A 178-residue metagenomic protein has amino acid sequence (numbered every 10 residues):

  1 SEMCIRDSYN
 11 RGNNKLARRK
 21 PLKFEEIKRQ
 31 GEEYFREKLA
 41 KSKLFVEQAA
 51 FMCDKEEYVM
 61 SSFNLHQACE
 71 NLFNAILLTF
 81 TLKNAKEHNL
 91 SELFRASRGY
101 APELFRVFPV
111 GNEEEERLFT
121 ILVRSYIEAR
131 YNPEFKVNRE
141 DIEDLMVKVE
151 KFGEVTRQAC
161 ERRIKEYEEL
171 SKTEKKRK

Functional and structural regions predicted by a protein language model:
M3-I5: Short, small-residue-biased leader/transition segments that mark boundaries at the very start of proteins
S8-R11: Short, polar/flexible loop-turn hinges at active-site or ligand-entry regions and domain interfaces
N13-N14, R19, E25-Q30, R36 (+3 more regions): Long, charged low-complexity segments
V46, C53-D54: Hydrophobic/aromatic side-chain positions at a characteristic register within alpha-helices of tetratricopeptide repeats
S61-K83: Hydrophobic alpha-helical packing segments in soluble, helical-rich domains
